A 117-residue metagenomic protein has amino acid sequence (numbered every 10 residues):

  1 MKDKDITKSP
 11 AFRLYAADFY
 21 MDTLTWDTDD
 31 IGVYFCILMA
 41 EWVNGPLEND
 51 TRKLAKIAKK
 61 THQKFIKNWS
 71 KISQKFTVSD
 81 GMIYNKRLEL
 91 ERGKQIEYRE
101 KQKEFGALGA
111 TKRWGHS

Functional and structural regions predicted by a protein language model:
M1-K112: Detector for short helical micro-motifs
